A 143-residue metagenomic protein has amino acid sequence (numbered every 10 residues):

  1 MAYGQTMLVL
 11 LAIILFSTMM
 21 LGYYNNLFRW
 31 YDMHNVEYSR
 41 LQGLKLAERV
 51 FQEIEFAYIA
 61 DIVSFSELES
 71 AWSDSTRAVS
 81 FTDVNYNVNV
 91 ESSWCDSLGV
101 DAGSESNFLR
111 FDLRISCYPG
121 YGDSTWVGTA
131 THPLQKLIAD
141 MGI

Functional and structural regions predicted by a protein language model:
Y3-E48: Aliphatic-rich helix starts adjacent to a transmembrane/signal segment
V36-I143: Low-complexity, Gly/Pro-rich coil/beta segments used as flexible assembly/activation regions
